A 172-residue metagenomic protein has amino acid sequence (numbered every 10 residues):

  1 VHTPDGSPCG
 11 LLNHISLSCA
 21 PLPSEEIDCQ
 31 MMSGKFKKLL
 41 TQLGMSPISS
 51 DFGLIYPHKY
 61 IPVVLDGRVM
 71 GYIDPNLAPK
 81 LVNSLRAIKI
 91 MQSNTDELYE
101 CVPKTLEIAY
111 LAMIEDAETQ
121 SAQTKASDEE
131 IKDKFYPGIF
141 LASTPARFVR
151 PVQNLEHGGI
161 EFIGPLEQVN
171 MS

Functional and structural regions predicted by a protein language model:
V1-S172: Conduit-forming functional cores of very large proteins
